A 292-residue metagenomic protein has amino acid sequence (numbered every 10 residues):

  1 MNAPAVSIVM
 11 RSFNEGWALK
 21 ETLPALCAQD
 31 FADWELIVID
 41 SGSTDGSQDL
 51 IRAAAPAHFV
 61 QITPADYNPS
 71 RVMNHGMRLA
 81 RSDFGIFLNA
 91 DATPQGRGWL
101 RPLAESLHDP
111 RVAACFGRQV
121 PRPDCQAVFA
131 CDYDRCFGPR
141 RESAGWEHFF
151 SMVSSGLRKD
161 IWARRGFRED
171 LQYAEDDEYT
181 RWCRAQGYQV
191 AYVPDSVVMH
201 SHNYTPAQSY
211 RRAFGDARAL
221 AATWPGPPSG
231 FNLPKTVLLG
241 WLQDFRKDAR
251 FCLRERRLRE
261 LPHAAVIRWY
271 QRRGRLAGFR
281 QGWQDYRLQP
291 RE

Functional and structural regions predicted by a protein language model:
M1-A25: N-proximal low-complexity "stem/linker" segments adjacent to membrane-targeting elements
P24-D33: Short, acidic, metal-binding catalytic loop of nucleotide-sugar glycosyltransferases
D40-Q48, A92-T93: A conserved acidic beta->alpha catalytic loop
T63-A80: Glycine-rich, basic loop-to-helix element that forms the pyrophosphate-binding segment of sugar-nucleotide handling
G85: Short aromatic/hydrophobic "clamp" motif used to bind/position activated sugar donors
T93, R97-V128: Conserved donor NDP-sugar-binding/catalytic core segment of glycosyltransferases
P121-R122, P139-L157, D170-Q172, E178: A recurrent flexible, glycine/aromatic-enriched loop bordering the glycosyltransferase active site that acts as
R211-R218, A222, G226-E292: Non-catalytic, C-terminal membrane-associated alpha-helical segments of glycosyltransferases
